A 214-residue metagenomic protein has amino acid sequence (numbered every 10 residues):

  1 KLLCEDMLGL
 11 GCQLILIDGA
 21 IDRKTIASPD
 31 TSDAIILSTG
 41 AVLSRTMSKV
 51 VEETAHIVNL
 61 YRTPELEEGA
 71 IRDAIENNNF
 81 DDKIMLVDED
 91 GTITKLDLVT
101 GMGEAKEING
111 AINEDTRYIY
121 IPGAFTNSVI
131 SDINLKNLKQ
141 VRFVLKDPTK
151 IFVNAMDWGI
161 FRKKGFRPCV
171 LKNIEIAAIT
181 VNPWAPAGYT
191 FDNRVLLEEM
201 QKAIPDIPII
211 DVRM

Functional and structural regions predicted by a protein language model:
K1: P-loop/Walker-type NTP enzyme "switch/lid" segment
E5-A203: Conserved catalytic-core segment of NTP-binding enzymes
L16, I210-D211: A generic structural-conservation signal
A203-I210: Canonical P-loop GTPase G-domain recognition
M214: Binuclear metal-ion centers of metallo-dependent hydrolases, dominated by the metallo-beta-lactamase
